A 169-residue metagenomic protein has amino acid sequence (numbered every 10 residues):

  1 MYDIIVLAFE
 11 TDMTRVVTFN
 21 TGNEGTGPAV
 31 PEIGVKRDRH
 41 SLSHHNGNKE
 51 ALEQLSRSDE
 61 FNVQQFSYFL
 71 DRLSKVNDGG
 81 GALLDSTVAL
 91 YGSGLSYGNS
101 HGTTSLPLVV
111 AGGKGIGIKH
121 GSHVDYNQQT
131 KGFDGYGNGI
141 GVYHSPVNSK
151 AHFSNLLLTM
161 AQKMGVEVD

Functional and structural regions predicted by a protein language model:
M1-D169: Ligand-binding pockets and gating/stacking loops
